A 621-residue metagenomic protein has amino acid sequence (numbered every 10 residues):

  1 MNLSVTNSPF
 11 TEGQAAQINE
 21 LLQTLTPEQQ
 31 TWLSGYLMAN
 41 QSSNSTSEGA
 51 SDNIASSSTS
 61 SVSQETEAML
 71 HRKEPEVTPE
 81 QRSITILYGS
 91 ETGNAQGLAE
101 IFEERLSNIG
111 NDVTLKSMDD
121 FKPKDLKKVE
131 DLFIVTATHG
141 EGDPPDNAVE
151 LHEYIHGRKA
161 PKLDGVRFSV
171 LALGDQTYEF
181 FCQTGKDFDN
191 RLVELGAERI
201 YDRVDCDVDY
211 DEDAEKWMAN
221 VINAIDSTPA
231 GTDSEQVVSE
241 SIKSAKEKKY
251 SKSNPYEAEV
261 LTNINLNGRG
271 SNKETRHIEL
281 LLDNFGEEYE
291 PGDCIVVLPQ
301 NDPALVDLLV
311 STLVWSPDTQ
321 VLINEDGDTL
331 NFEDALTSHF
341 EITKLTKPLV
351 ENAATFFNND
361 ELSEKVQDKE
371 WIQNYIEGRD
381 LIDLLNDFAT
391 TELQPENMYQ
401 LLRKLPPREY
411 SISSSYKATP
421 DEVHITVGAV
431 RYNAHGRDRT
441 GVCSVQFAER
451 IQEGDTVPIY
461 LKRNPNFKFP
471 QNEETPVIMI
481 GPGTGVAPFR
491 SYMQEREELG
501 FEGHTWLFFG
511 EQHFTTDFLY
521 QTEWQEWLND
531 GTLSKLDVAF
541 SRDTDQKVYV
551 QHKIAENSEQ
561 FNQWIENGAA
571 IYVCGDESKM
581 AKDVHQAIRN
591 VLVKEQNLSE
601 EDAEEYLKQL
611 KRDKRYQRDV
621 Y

Functional and structural regions predicted by a protein language model:
M1-Y621: FNR-like FAD-binding dehydrogenase module
